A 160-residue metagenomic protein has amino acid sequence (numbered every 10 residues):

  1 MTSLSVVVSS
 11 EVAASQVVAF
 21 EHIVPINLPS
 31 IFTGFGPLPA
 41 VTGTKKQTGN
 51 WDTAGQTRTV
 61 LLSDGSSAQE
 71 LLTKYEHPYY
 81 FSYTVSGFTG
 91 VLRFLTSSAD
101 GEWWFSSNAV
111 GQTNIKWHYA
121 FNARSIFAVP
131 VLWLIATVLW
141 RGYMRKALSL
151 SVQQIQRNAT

Functional and structural regions predicted by a protein language model:
M1, S63, N108-V110: Surface-exposed coil/turn segments at beta-strand junctions on protein surfaces, enriched
M1-N50: Hydrophobic ligand-binding cavity/cleft-lining segments
S3-E11, V18, T57, S67 (+3 more regions): Intrinsic-disorder/low-complexity, polar/charged segments enriched in Ser/Thr/Lys/Arg/Asp/Glu/Gln
A13-V17, T73-Y80, W104-N114, I155-A159: A short, structured loop/turn motif at beta-sheet edges
S30, V41-L95, S149-Q154, N158-T160: Glycine-rich portal/gate segments that line the openings of hydrophobic small-molecule binding cavities
G36, T137-T160: Compositionally biased, intrinsically disordered linkers/stalks adjacent to structured regions
Q47-W51, D100, Y143: Short alpha-helix boundary/capping motifs
F88-G142: Beta-strand/loop substructures that line and gate deep hydrophobic ligand-binding cavities in soluble
